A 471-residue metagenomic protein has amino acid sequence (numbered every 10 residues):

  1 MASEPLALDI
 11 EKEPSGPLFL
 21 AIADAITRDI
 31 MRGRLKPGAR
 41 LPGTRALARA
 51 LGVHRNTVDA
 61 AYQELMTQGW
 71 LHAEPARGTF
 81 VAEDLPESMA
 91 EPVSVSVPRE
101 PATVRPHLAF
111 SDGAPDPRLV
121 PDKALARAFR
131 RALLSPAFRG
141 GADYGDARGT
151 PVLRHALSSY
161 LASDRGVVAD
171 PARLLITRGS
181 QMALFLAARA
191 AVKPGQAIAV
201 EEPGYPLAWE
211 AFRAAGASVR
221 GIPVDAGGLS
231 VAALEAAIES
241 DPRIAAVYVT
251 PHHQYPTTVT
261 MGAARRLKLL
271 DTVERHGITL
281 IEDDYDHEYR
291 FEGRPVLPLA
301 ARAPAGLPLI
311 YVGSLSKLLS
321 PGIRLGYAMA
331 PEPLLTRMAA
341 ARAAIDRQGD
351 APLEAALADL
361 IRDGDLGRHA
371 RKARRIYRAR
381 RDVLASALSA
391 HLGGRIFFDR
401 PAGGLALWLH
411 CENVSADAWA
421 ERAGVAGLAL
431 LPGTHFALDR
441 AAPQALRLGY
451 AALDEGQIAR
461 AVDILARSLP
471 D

Functional and structural regions predicted by a protein language model:
M1-L133, A137, A142, D146 (+13 more regions): N-terminal basic, amphipathic alpha-helical segments
A76, R302-R337: Active-site PLP attachment segment
P115, P251-Y255, K317: Short glycine-rich anion-binding loops that position phosphate/pyrophosphate groups of nucleotides and phosphorylated
R139-G277, E288-G306, I310, Y377: Conserved core of the PLP fold type I
L157, Y327, A355-D363: Helix-loop "lid/cap" segments that line or gate small-molecule binding pockets
L207-E210, H276, L280, R290 (+4 more regions): A generic "structured core" feature
